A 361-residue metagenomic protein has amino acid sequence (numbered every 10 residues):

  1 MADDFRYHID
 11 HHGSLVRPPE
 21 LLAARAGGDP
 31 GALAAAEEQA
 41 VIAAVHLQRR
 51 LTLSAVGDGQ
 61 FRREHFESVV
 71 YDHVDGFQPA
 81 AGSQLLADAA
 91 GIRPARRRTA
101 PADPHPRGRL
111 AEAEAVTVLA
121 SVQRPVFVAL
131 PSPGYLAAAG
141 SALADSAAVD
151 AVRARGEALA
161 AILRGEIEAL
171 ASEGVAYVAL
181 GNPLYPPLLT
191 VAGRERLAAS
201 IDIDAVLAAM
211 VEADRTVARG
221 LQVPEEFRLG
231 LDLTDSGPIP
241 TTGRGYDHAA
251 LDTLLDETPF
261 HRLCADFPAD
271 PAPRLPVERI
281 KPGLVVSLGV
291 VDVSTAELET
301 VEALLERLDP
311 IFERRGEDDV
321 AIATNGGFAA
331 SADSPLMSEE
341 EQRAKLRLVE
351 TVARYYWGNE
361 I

Functional and structural regions predicted by a protein language model:
M1-I361: Domain-level signal for soluble alpha/beta catalytic cores
